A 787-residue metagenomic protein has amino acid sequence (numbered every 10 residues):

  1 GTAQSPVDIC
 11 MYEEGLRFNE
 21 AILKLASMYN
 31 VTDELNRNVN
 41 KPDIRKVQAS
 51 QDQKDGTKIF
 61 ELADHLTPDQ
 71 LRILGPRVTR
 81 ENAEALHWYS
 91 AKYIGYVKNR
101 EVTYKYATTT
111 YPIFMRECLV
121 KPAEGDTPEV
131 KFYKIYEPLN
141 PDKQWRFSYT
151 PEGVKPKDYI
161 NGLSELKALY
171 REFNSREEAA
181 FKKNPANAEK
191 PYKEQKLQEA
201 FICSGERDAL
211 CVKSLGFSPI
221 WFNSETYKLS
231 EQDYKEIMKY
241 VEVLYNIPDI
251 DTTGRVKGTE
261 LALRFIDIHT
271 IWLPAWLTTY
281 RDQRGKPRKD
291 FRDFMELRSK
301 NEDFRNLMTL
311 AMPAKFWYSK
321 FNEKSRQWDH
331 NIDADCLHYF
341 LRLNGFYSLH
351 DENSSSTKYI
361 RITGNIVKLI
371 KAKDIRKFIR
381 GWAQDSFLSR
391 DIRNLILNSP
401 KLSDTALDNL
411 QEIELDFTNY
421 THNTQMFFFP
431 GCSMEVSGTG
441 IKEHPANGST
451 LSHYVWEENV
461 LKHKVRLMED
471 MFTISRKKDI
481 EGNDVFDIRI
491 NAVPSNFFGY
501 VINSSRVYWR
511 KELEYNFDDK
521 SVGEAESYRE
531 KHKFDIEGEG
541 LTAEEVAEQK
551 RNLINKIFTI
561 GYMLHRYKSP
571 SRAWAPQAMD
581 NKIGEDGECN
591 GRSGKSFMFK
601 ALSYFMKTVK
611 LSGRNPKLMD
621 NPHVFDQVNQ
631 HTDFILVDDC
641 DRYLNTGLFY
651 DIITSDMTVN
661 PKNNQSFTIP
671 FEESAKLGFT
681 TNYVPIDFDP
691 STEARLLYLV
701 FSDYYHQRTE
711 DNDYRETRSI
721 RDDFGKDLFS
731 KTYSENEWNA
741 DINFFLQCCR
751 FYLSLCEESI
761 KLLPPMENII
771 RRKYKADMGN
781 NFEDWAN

Functional and structural regions predicted by a protein language model:
G1-D33, H65, L74, V78-A107 (+3 more regions): Short, small/acidic-rich helices and loops at N termini and domain boundaries of DNA replication/processing enzymes
Q4-S5, E189-Q198, E206-I332, V367: TOPRIM fold recognition
I9, K24, E236, K257-R264 (+6 more regions): Alpha-helical scaffold elements adjacent to nucleotide-binding pockets in ATP/GTP-utilizing enzyme cores
Y12-E13, M28, L215, R264 (+4 more regions): Active-site catalytic microenvironments for nucleophilic, acid-base chemistry
I22-Q70: Conserved active-site segments centered on acidic
Y96-Y240, G258: Phosphate-handling DNA/RNA-contact segment within nucleic-acid enzymes
E117-P122, I362-N365, I370-K371, P430-G431 (+1 more regions): Short acidic-glycine loop/turn motifs at beta-strand connectors
R305-S356, Q384-S593, F597-N787: Feature primarily recognizes SF3-like P-loop helicase cores of small DNA viruses
